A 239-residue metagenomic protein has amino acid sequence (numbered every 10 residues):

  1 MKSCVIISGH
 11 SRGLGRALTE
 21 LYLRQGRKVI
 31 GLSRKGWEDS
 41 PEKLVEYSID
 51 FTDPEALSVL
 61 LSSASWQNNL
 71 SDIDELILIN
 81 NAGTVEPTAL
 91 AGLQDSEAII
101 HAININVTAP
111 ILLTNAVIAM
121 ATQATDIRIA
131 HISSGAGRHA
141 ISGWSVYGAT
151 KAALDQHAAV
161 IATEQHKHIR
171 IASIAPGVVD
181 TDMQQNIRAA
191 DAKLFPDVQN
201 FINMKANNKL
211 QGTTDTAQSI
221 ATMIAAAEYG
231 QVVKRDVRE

Functional and structural regions predicted by a protein language model:
S11, T19: N-terminal Rossmann NAD(P)H-binding glycine-rich loop of SDR-like oxidoreductase domains
E42-E55: Rossmann-fold cofactor-recognition segment
D74, T84-I100, G143: Conserved mid-core segment of classical short-chain dehydrogenase/reductases
T114, T150: Active-site helix of classical SDR
S134: Residue(s) in the substrate-gating loop at a strand-loop-helix junction that position the organic substrate next
H139, V160-R170: Active-site-adjacent segment of SDR/Rossmann-fold oxidoreductases
S173-P176, T181, A192-E239: C-terminal helical subdomain
